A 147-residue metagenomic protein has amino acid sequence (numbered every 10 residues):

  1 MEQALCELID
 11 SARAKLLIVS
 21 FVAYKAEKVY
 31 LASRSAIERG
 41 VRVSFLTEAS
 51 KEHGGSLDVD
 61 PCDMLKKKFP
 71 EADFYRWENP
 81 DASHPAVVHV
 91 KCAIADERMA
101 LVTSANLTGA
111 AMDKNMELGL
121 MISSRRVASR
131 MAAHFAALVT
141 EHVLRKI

Functional and structural regions predicted by a protein language model:
M1-L5, A26-I147: PLD/PLD-like phosphodiesterase catalytic module centered on the HKD motif
L8-R13: Secondary-structure "cap/kink" motif recognition
A14-L17, M99: Structural motif
I18-A26: Short, glycine-rich nucleotide/cofactor-binding loops
